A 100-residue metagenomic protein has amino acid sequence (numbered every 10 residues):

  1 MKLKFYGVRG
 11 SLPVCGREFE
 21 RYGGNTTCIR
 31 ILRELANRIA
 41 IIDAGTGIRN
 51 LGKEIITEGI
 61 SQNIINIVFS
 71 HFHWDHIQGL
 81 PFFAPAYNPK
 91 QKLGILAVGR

Functional and structural regions predicted by a protein language model:
M1-R100: Binuclear metal-dependent hydrolase catalytic cores
